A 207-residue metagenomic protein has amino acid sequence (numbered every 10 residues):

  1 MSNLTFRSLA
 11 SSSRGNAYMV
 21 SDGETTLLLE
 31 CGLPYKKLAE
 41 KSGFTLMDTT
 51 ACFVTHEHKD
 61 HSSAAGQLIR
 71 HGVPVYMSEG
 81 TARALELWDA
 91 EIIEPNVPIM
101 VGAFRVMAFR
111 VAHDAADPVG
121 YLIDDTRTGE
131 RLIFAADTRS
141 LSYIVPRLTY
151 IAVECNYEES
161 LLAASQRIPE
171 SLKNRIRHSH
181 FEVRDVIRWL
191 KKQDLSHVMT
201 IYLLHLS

Functional and structural regions predicted by a protein language model:
M1-S42, V119-D137, Y150: Conserved beta-strand hairpin/beta-sheet module of binuclear metal-dependent hydrolase folds, prominently
L9-S11, C31-L33, E57, T81 (+4 more regions): Active-site metal-binding loops of divalent metal-dependent hydrolases
T25, H71-P74, L195-T200: A short helix->loop->beta-strand "cap" motif at the edges of active sites that frequently abuts
T26-E30, C52-V54, G72-E79, I92 (+1 more regions): Short, hydrophobic beta-strand segments that form beta-sheet elements in well-ordered domains
L33-P34, M77-A84, E94-V97, T138-S140: Short, polar loop motifs at secondary-structure junctions
P34-G80: Active-site metal-binding motif and surrounding structural segment of the metallo-beta-lactamase
V97-E154: Catalytic core of the metallo-beta-lactamase
P146-S207: Cap/insert and terminal regions of metallo-dependent hydrolase folds
